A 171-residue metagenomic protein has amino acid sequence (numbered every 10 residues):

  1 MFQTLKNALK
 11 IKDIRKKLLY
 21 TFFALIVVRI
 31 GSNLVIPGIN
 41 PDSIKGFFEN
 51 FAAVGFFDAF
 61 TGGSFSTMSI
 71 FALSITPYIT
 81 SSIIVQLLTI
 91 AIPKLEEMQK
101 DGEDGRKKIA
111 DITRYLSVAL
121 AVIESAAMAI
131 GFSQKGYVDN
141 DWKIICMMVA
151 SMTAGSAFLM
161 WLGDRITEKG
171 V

Functional and structural regions predicted by a protein language model:
M1, I36-T76, K135: Interfacial loop/helix-cap signal at membrane boundaries in integral membrane proteins
F2-K12, K94-D101, G131-V138, A154-V171: Membrane-water interface regions at transmembrane-helix termini and the short interhelical loops of multi-pass membrane
K10, I14, L18, T67-F71 (+2 more regions): Hydrophobic, aromatic-rich alpha-helical transmembrane segments and their membrane-interface anchor motifs
K10-F23, E103-K107: Membrane-interface helix starts
T21-R29, F71-L87, D111-A129, V149-F158: Hydrophobic alpha-helical transmembrane segments of multi-pass integral membrane proteins
L25-I39: Alpha-helical transmembrane segments of multi-pass membrane proteins
V85-L95: Membrane-embedded alpha-helices of multi-pass transport/permease systems
D101-Y115: Membrane-interface alpha-helices at helix entry/exit sites of multi-pass transporters
